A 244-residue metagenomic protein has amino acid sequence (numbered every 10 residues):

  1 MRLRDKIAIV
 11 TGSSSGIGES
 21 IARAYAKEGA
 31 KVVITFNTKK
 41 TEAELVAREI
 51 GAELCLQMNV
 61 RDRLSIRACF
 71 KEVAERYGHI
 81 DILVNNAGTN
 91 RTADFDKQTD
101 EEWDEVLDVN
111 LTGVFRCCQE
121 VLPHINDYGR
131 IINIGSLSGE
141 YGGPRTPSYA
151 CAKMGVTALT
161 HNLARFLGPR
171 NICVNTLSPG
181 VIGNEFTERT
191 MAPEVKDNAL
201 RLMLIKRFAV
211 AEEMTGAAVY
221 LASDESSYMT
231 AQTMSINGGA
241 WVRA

Functional and structural regions predicted by a protein language model:
I7, S14-S15: Conserved glycine-rich cofactor-binding loop
K40, M58-C69, D100, E212: The beta1-alpha1 cofactor-binding region of Rossmann-like NAD(H)/NADP(H)-dependent oxidoreductases
D94-F95, T99-L107, A199: Substrate-binding pocket helix/loop in short-chain dehydrogenase/reductase
C118, A152, T160: Active-site helix of classical SDR
S136: Residue(s) in the substrate-gating loop at a strand-loop-helix junction that position the organic substrate next
Y141, R201, V219, T230-A244: Short C-terminal tail/terminal secondary-structure segment of NAD(P)H-dependent dehydrogenase/reductase domains
G168, C173, M229-A231: Short, small/polar-rich loop/turn modules that mediate ligand/substrate recognition or access, typified
